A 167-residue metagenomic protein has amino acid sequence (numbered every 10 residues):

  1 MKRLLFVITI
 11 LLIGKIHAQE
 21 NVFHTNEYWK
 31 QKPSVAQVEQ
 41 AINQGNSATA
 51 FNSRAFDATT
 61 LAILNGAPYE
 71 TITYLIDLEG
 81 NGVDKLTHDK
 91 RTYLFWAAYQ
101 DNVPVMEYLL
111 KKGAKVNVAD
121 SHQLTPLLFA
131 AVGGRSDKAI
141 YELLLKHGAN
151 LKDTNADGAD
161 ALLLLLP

Functional and structural regions predicted by a protein language model:
M1-F23: Bacterial Sec-dependent N-terminal signal peptides
H17, T71, D84, F95 (+1 more regions): Long alpha-helical, hydrophobic tracts
E20-Q31, T49-I63, D84-W96, A119-A131 (+1 more regions): Ankyrin-repeat boundary/"N-cap" motif
F23, K115, L143, G148-K152 (+1 more regions): N-terminal targeting segments with Sec-dependent signals, encompassing both cleavable signal peptides and non-cleavable
P33-I42, G66-D77, D101-K111, G134-K146 (+1 more regions): Ankyrin repeat structural motif
A41-G82: N-terminal, post-signal-peptide region of Sec/Tat-exported proteins
G45-T49, G80-D84, G113-N117, G148-K152: The conserved C-terminal loop/turn that links adjacent ankyrin repeats
